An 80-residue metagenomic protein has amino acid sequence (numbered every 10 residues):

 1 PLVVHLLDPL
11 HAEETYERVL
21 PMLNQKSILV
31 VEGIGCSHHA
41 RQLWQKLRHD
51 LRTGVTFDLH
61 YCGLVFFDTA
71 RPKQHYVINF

Functional and structural regions predicted by a protein language model:
P1-V4: A short acidic, Gly/Pro-enriched loop at the edge of an enzyme's catalytic core that lines a small-molecule cofactor
L6-D8: Active-site residues of response regulator receiver
H11-F80: C-terminal substrate-binding/active-site "lid" region of AdoMet-derived donor-dependent transferases
